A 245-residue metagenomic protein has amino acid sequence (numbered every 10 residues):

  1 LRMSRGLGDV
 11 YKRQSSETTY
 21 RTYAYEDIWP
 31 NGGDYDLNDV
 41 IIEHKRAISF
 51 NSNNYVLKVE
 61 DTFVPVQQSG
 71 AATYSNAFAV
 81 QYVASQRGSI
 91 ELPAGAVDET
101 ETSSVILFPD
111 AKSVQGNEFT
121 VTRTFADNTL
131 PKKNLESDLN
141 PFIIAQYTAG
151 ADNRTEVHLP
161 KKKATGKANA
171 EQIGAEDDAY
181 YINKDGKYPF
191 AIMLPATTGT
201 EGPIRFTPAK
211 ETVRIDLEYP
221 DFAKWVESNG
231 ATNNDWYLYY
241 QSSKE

Functional and structural regions predicted by a protein language model:
L1-Y11: Single conserved hydrophobic/aromatic residue that forms the stacking wall/gate of nucleotide- or nucleobase-binding
K12-W29: Boundary/junction segments of secreted and surface-exposed precursor proteins
G32-L37, I48-K58: Short, solvent-exposed beta-strand/turn "edge" segments of beta-rich domains on protein surfaces
H44, L57-Q67: Short, well-ordered beta-strand segments enriched in hydrophobic/aromatic residues
V66-G70, V83: Short solvent-exposed strand-capping/beta-turn motif centered on an Asx-Ser/Thr pair
T73-F78: Beta-strand acidic-aromatic groove motif in beta-rich domains, primarily in extracellular
A79-S103: Solvent-exposed beta-hairpin/edge-strand motifs
E101-E245: A eukaryote-biased signal for long
